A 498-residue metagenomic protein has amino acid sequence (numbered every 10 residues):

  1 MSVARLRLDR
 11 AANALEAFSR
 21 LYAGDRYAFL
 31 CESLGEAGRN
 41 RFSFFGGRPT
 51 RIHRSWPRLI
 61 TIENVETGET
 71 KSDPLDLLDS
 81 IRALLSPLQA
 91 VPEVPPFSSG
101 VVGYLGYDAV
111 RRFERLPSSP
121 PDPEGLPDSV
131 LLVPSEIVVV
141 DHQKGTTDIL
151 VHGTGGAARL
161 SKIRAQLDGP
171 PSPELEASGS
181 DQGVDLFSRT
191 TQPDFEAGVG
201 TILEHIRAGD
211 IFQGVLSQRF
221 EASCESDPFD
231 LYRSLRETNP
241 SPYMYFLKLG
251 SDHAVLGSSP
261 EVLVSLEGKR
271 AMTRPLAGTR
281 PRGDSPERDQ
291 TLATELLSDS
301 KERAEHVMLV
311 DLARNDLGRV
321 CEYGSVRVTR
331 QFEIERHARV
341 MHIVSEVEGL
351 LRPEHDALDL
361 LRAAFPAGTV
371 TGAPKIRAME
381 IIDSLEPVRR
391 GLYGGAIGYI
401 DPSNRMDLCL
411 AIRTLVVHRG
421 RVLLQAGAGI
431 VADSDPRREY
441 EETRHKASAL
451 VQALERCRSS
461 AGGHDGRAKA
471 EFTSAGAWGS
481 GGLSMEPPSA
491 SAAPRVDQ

Functional and structural regions predicted by a protein language model:
M1-F472, G476, L483-E486, V496-Q498: Extended alpha-helical targeting/anchoring segments, especially N-terminal organellar/secretory targeting helices
